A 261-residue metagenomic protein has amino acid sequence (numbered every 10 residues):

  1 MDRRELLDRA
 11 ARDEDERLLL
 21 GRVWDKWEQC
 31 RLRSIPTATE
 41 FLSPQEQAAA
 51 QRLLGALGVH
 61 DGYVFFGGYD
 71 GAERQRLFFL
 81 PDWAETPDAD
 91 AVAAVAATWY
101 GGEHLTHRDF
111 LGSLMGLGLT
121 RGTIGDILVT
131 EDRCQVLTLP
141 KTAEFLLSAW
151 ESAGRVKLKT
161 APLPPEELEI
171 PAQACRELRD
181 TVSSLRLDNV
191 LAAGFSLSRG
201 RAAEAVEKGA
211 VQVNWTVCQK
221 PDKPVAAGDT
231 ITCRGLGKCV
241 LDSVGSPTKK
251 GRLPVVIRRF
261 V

Functional and structural regions predicted by a protein language model:
M1-D188, G194, V217, P224 (+1 more regions): Ferredoxin-like alpha/beta domains used as RNA- or RNAP-binding modules
S184-G235: Basic (Lys/Arg-enriched) interaction patch that binds polyanionic ligands
